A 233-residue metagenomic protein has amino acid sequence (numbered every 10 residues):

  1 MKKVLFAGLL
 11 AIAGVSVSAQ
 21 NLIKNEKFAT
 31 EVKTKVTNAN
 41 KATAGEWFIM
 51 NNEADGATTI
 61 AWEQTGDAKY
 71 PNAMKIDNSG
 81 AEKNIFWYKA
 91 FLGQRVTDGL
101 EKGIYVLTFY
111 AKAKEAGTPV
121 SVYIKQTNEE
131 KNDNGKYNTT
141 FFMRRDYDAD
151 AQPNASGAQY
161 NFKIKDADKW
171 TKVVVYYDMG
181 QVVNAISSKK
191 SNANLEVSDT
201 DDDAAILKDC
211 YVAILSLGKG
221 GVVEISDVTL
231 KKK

Functional and structural regions predicted by a protein language model:
M1-L22: Bacterial Sec-dependent N-terminal signal peptides
E26-F28, G93-V122, V175-M179, V228: Extra-cytoplasmic beta-strand recognition segments
F28, K172-E224: Extracellular beta-strand ligand-recognition surfaces/modules
T30-K75: Extracellular glycan-recognition surfaces and repeat-rich motifs
T37-K41, I85-F91, E115-T139, S187-S188: Beta-strand acidic-aromatic groove motif in beta-rich domains, primarily in extracellular
M50, A57, A73-I104, E129-N161: Secreted extracellular polysaccharide-interacting domains
E82, L100, Y110-V120, N128-N132 (+2 more regions): Extended, low-complexity, turn-rich repeat/linker tracts enriched in Gly/Pro/Ser/Thr and Asp/Glu that occur
F162-T171: Short proline/glycine- and polar residue-rich coil/turn motifs
